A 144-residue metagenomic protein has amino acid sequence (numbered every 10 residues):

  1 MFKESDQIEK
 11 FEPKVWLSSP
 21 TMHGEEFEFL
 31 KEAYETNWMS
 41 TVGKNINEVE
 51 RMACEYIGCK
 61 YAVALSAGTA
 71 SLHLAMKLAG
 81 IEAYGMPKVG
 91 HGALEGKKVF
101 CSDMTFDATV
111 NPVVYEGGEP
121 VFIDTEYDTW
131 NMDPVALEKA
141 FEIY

Functional and structural regions predicted by a protein language model:
M1-S40: N-terminal "arm"/small-domain region of PLP-dependent enzymes with the aminotransferase-like
V42-K98, P112-E116, F122-D124, Y144: Phosphate-binding glycine-rich loop
M104-V110: Conserved coil-to-alpha-helix start sites within the AMP-binding
G118-Y144: PLP-dependent aminotransferase-class I/II
